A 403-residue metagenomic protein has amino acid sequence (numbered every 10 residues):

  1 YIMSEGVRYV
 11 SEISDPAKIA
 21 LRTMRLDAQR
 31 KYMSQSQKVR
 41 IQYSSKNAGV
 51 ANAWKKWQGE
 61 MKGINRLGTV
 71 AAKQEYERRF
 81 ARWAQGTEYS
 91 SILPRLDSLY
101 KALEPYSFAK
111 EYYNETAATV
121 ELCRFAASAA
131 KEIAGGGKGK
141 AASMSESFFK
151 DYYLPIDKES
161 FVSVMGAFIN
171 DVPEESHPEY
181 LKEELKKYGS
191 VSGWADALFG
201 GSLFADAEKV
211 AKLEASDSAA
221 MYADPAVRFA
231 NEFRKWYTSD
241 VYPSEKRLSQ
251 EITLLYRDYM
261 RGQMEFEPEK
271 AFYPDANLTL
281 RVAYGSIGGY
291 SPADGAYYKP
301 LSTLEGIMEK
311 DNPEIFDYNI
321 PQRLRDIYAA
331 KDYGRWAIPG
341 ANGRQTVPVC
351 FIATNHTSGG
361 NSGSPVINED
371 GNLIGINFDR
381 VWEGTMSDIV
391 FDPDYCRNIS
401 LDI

Functional and structural regions predicted by a protein language model:
Y1-I403: Terminal presequence/propeptide segments associated with secretion/organelle targeting and zymogen/polyprotein
